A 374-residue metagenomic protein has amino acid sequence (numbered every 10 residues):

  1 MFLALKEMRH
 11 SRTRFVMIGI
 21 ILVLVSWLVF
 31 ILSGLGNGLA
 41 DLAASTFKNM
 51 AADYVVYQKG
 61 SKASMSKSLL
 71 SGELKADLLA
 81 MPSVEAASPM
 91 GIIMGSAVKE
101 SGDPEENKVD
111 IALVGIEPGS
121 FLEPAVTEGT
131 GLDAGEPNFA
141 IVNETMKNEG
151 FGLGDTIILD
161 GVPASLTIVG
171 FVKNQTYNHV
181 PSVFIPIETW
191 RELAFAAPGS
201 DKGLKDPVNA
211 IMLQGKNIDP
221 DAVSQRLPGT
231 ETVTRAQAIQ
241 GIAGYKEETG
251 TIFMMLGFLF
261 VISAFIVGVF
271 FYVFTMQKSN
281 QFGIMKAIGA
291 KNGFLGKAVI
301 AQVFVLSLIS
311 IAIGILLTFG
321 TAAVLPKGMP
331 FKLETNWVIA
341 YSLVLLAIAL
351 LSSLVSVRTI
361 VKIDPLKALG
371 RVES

Functional and structural regions predicted by a protein language model:
M1-V29, A40, I242, E373-S374: N-terminal Sec/SRP start-transfer signal
M8, K286-G293, V372: Short helix-to-coil transition segments within interhelical loops that connect adjacent transmembrane helices
R14, W27-Y54: Alpha-helical transmembrane segments
K48-V98, N107-G115: Membrane-proximal extracellular/periplasmic loop immediately following the first transmembrane helix
V109-G119, E123-E192: Hydrophobic secondary-structure segments that place a key small or acidic residue at a functional site
F171-F253, L259: Mechanotransmission and gating elements of multispan inner-membrane complexes involved in transport and envelope
S224-V267, F271-N280, I284-M285, G296-I300 (+1 more regions): Peri-transmembrane interface segments
K297-A298, F304-G370: Short helix-loop junctions at transmembrane helix boundaries
